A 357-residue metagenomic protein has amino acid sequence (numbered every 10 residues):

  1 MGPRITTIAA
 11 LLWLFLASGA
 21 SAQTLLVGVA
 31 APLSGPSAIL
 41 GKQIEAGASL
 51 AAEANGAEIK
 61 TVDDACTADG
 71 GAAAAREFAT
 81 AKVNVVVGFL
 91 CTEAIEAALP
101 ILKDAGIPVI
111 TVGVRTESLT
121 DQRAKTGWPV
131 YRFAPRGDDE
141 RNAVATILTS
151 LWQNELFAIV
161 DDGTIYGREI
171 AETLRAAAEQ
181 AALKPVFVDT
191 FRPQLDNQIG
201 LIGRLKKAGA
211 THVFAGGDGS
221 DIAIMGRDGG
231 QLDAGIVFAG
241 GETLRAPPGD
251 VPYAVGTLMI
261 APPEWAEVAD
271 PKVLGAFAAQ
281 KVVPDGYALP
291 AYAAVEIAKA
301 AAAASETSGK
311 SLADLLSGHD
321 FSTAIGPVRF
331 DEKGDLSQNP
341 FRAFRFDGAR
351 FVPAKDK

Functional and structural regions predicted by a protein language model:
M1-A9: Bacterial N-terminal signal peptides that target proteins for export
I8-L12, A22-K357: Extracytosolic ligand-binding ectodomains
A17-G19: N-terminal signal peptide c-region/cleavage motif recognized by signal peptidases
